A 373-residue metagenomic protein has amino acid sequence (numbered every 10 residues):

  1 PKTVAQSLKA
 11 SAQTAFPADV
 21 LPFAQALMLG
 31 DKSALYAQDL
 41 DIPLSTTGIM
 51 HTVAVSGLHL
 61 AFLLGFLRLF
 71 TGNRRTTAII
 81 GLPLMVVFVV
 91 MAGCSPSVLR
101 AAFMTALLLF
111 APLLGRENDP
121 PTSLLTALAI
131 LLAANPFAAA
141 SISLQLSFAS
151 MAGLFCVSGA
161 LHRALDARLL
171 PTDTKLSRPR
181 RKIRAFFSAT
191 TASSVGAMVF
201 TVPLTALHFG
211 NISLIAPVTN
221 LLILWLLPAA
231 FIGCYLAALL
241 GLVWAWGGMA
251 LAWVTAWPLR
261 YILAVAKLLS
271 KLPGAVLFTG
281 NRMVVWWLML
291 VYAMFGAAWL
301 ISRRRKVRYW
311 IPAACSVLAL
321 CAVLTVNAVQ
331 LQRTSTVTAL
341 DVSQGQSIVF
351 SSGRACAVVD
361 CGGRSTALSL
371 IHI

Functional and structural regions predicted by a protein language model:
P1-A102, L109-F110, V199: Aromatic-rich juxtamembrane segments at the membrane interface
L27, S56, G93, S143 (+5 more regions): Divalent metal-coordination and catalytic microenvironments
L64, R68, G72, M104-G115 (+3 more regions): Hydrophobic transmembrane alpha-helices
F66, P83-V90, A106-L113, A129-F137 (+2 more regions): Alpha-helical transmembrane segments of multipass membrane proteins
L67-T76, G153-T338, S351: Transmembrane helix-bundle segments that form internal channels/tunnels in multi-pass membrane proteins, characterized
I79-P83, A102, P121, L125 (+5 more regions): Hydrophobic alpha-helical transmembrane segments
V90-V98, L113-E117, A134-L144, G210-N211: Membrane-interface helix caps and helix-loop-helix hairpins in membrane proteins
I371-I373: Conserved small/polar residues in nucleotide/adenosyl-binding loops
